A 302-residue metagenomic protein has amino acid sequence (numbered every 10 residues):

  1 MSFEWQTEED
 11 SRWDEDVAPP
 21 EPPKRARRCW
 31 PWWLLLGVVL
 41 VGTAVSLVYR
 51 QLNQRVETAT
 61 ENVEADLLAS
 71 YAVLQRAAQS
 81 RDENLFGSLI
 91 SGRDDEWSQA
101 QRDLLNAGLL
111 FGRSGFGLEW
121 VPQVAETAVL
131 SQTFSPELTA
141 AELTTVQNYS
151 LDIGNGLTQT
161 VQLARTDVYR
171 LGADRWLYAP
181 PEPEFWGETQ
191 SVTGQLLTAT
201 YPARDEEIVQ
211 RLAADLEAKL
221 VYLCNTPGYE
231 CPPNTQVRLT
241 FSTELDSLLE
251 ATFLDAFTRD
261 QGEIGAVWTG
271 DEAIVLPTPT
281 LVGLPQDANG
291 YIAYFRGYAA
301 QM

Functional and structural regions predicted by a protein language model:
M1-P23: N-terminal intrinsically disordered, acidic low-complexity segments at the extreme N-terminus
S2-T7, T144-T189: Short beta-strand edge/turn micro-motifs at domain boundaries
P22-P31: Short, low-complexity patches enriched in S/T/P/G
L34-S80: Short, low-complexity N-terminal intrinsically disordered segments enriched in polar/charged residues
Q51-R55, A65-Y71, S88-S91, Q190-Q210: Acidic/histidine-rich, surface-exposed loop or edge segments in extracytoplasmic proteins
Y71-D82, I90-D94, L220-P227, Y298-M302: Sec/Tat-exported extracytoplasmic proteins
E83-F134: Short solvent-exposed beta->alpha transition segments
T189-M302: Juxtacatalytic substrate-recognition/specificity segment
